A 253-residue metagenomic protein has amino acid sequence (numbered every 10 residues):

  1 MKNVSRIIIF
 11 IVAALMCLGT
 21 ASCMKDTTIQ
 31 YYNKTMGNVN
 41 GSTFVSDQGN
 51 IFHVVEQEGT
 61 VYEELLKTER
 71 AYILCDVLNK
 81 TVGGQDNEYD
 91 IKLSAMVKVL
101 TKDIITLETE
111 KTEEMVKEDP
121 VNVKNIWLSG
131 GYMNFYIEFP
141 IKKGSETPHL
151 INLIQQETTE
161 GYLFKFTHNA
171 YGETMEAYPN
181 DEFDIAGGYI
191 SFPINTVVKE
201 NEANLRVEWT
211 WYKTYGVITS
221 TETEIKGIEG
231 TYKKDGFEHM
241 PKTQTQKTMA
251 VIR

Functional and structural regions predicted by a protein language model:
M1-F10: Bacterial N-terminal signal peptides that target proteins for export
I11-L15: Conserved "right-hand" nucleotidyltransferase catalytic core of DNA-directed polymerases
L18-S22: C-terminal motif of bacterial Sec signal peptides marking the signal peptidase cleavage site
M24-T27: Bacterial signal peptide processing site
Y32-R253: First exposed extracellular module after export/assembly in secreted or surface-exposed proteins
